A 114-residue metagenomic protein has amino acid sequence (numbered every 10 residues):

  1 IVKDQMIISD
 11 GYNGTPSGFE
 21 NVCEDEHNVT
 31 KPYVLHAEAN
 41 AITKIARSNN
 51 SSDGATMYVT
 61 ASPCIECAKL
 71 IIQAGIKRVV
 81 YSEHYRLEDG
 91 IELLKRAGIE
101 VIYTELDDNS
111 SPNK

Functional and structural regions predicted by a protein language model:
I1-K114: Zinc-dependent deaminase catalytic domain
